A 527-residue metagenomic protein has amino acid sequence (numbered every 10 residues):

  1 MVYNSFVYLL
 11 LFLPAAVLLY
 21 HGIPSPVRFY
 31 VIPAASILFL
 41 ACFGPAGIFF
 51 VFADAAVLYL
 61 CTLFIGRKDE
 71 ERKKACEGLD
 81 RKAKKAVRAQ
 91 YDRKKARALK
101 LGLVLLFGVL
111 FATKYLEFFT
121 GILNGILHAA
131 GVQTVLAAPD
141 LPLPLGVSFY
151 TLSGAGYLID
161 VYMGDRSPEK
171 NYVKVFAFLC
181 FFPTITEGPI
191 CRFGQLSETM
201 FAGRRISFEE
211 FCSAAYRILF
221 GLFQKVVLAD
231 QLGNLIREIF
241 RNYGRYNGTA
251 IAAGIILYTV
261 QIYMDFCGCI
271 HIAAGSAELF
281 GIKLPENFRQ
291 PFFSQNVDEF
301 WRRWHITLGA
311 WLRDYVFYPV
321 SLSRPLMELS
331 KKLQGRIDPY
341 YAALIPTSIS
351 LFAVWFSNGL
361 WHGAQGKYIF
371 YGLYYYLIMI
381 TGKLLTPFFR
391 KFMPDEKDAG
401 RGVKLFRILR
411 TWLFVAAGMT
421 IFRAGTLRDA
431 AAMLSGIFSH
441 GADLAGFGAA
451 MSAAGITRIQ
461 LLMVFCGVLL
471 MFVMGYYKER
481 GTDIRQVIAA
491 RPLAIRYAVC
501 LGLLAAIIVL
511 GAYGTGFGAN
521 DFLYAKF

Functional and structural regions predicted by a protein language model:
M1-K526: Membrane-embedded transmembrane alpha-helical bundles that form the catalytic cores of multi-pass lipid-modifying
